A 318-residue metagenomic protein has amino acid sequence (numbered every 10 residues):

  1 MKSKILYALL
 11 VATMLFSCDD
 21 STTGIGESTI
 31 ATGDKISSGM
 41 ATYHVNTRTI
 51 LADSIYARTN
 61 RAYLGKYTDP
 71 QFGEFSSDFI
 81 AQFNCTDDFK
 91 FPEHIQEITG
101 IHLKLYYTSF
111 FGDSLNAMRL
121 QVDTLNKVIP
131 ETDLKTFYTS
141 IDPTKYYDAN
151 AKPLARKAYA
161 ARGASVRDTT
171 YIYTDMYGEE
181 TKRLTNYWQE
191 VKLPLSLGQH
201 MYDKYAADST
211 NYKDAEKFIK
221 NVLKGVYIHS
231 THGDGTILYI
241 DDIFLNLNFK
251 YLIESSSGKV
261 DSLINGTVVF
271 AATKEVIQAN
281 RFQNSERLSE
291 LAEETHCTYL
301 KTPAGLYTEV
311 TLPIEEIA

Functional and structural regions predicted by a protein language model:
K2-A318: Secreted, disulfide-rich extracellular signaling modules
